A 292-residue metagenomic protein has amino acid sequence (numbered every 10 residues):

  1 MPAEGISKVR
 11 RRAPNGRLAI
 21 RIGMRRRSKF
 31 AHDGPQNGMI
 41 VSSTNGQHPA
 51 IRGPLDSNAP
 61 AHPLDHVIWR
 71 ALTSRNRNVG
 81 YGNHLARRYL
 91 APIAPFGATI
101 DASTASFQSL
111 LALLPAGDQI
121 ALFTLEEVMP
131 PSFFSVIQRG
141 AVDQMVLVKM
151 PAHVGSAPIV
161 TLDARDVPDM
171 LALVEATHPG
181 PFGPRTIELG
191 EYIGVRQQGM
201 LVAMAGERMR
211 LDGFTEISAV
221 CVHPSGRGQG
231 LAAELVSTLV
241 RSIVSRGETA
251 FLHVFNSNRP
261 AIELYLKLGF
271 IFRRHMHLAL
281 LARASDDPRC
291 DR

Functional and structural regions predicted by a protein language model:
R26-R27, G34-P130: N-terminal charged segments
N37-G38, S42-P63, V148-G180, D291-R292: Short amphipathic alpha-helix that is part of the acyltransferase structural core
P95-I100, V220-R227, F255: A short, internal acetyl-CoA/4′-phosphopantetheine-binding micro-motif in the GNAT/acyltransferase core
S106-S109, G228-R241, E263, K267: Conserved acetyl-CoA-binding loop-helix of GNAT-fold acetyltransferases
L110-A116, E234-T249, I271: Conserved acyl-CoA
F123-E127, F251-I262, L278-D286: Conserved beta-strand-loop-alpha-helix junction that forms the acyl-donor binding cleft
M129-F134, A233, N256-R274: Conserved active-site alpha-helix within GNAT-family acetyltransferase domains
P181-G190, R196-G199, A203-C221: A conserved beta-strand-loop-helix scaffold within acyl/acetyltransferase catalytic domains
